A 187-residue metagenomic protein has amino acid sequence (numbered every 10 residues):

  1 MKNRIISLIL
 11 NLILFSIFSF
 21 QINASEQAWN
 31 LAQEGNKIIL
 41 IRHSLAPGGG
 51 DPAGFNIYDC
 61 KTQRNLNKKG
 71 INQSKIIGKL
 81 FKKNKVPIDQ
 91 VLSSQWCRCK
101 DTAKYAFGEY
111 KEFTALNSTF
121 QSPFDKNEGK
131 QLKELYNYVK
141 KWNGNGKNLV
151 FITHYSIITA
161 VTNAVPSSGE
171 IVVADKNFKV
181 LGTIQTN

Functional and structural regions predicted by a protein language model:
M1-I9: Bacterial N-terminal signal peptides that target proteins for export
I9-I17: Bacterial N-terminal signal peptides
S19-Q21: N-terminal signal peptide c-region/cleavage motif recognized by signal peptidases
S25-T114, T119-P123, A164-N187: Active-site-proximal alpha-helix that buttresses catalytic centers in soluble enzyme cores
N36-I38, G144-T153: Generic beta-sheet signal
F124-L132: Short, surface-exposed amphipathic charged segments that create phosphate/polyanion-binding patches used for binding
L132-N143: A short, acidic, amphipathic alpha-helical segment used as a generic capping/interface helix at domain edges
